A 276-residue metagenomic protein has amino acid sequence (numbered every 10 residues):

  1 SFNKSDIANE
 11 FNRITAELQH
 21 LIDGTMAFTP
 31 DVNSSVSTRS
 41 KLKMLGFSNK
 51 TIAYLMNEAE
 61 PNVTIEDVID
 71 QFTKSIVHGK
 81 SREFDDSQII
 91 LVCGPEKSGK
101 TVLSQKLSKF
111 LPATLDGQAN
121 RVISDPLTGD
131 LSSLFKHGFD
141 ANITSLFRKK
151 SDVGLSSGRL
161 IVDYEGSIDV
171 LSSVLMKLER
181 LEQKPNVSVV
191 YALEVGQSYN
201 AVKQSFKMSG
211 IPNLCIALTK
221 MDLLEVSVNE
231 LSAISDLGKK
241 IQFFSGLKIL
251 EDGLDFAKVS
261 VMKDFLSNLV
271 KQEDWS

Functional and structural regions predicted by a protein language model:
S1-D86, T114-D116: Non-catalytic terminal/linker segments enriched in charged/polar, low-complexity residues
D6-N9, R13, N33, S37 (+12 more regions): Charged, alpha-helix-enriched surfaces in structured cytosolic catalytic cores of large nucleotide-utilizing machines
E66-D70, K74, S87, P95-S98 (+2 more regions): Non-catalytic interaction surface on structured domains
Q88-A113, D125: Glycine-rich phosphate-binding P-loop
C93-S98, A119-D130, F135-P185, Y191-Q197: Switch II (G3) loop of P-loop NTPases
S108-P112, F135-G138, E182, I234-S235: A generic structural signal for well-ordered alpha-helical segments
K150-D152, S167-E273: Conserved catalytic-core segment of NTP-binding enzymes
